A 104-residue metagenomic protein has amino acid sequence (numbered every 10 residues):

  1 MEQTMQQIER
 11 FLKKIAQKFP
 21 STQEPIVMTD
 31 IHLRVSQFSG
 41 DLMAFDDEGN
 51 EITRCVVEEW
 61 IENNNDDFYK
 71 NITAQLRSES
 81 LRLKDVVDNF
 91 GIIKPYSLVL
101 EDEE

Functional and structural regions predicted by a protein language model:
M1-F38: Long, hydrophobic N-terminal alpha-helical segment
M1-K13, E58-A74: Short, compositionally biased leader-like segments
Q37, D47-E48, E101-E104: Short acidic-glycine loop/turn motifs at beta-strand connectors
G40-F45, Y96-L100: Short polybasic amphipathic segments
L42-N65: Intrinsically disordered, low-complexity regulatory segments enriched in Ser/Thr/Pro and charged residues
D66-E104: Amphipathic protein-protein interaction modules
